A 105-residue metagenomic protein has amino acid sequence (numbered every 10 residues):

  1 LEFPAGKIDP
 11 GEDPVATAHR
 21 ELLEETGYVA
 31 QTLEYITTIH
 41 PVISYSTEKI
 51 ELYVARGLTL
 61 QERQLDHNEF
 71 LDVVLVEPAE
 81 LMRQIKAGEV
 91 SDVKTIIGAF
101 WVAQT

Functional and structural regions predicted by a protein language model:
L1-E2: N-terminal strand-loop-strand
A5-V93: Unchanged
V102-T105: Short helix-capping/linker segments at secondary-structure and domain boundaries
